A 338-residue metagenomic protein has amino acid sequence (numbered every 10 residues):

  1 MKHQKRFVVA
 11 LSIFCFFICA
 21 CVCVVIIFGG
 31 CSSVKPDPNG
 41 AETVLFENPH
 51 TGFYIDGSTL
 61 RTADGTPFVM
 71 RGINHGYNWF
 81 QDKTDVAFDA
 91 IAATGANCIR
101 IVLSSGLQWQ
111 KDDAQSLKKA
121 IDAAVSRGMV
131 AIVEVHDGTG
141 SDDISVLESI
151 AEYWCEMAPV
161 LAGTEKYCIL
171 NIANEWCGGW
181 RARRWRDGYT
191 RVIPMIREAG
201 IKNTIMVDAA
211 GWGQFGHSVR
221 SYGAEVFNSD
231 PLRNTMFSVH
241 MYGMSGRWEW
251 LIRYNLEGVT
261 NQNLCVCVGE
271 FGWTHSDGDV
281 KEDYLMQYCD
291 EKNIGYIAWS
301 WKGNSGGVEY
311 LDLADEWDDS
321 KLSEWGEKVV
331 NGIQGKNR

Functional and structural regions predicted by a protein language model:
H3-F16: N-terminal Sec-pathway targeting helices
C15, C19-C23: Cysteine-centered motifs
G29-G30: C-terminal motif of bacterial Sec signal peptides marking the signal peptidase cleavage site
V34-C98, K328, G332-G335: N-terminal carbohydrate-binding accessory modules
P49-G52, Q81, A151-I169, A173-G303 (+1 more regions): Extracellular glycoside hydrolase catalytic/binding regions
K83-G140, L147-E152, R197-A199, K281-K292: Aromatic-lined substrate-binding rim segments of carbohydrate-active enzymes
